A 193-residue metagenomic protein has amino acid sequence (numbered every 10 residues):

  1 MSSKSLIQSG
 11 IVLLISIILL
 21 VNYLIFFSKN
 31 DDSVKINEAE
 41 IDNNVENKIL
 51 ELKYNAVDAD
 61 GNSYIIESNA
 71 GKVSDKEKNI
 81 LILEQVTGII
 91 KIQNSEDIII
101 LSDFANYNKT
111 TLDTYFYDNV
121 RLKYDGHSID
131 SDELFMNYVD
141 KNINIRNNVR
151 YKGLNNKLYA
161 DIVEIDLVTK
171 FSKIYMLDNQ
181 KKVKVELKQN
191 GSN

Functional and structural regions predicted by a protein language model:
M1-N193: Mature-chain termini and adjacent capping regions
